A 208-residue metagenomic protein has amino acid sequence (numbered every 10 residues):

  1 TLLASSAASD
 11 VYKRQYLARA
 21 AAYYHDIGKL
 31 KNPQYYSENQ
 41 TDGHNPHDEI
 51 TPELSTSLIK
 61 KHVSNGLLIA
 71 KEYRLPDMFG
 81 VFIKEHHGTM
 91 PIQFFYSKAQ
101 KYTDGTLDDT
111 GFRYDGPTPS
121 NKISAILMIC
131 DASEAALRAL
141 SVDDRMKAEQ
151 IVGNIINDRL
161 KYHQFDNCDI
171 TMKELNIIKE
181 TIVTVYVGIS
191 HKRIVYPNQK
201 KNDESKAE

Functional and structural regions predicted by a protein language model:
T1-A8, Y12: Single conserved hydrophobic/aromatic residue that forms the stacking wall/gate of nucleotide- or nucleobase-binding
D10-R14, L30, E72-D77: Secondary-structure transition/capping motifs at alpha-helix termini and the adjoining loop/turn into the next element
K13-Y24, F79-F82, K122-S124: Alpha-helical scaffolds flanking conserved acidic
Y24, G28-K29, E134: Short active-site segment of divalent metal-dependent hydrolases/proteases that encodes the spacing between
K29-Y36, S141: Catalytic Zn2+-binding segment of zinc metalloproteases
Y36-P52: Cytosolic, membrane-proximal regulatory domains of ion/volume homeostasis and mechanosensation machinery
D42-G43, I59-E208: Terminal helices and disordered tails flanking the catalytic cores of nucleotide-processing hydrolases
E53-S57: Membrane-proximal, non-transmembrane interface segments of integral membrane proteins
